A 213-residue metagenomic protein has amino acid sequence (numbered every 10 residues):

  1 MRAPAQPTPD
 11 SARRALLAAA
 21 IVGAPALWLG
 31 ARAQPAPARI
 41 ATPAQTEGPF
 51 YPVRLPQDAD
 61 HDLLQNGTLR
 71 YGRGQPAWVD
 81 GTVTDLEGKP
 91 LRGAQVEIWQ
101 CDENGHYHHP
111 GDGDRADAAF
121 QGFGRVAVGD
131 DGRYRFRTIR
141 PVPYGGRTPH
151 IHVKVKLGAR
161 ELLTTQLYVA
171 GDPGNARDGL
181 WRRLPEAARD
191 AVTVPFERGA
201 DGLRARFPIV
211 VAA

Functional and structural regions predicted by a protein language model:
M1-S11, A15, A20-L27: N-terminal secretory signal peptides
P7-D10, W28, P52-L55, A59: A generic alpha-helix propensity feature with a strong bias for hydrophobic helices
Q34-A213: Beta-strand-dominated extracellular/periplasmic modules and repeats in secreted or surface-exposed proteins
